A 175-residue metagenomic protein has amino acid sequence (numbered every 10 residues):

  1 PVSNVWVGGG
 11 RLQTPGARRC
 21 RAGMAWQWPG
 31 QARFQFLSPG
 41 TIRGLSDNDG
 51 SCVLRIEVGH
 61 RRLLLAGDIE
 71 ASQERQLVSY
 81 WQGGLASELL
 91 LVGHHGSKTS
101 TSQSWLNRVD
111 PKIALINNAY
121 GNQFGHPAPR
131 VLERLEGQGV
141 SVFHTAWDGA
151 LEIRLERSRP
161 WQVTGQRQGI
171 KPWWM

Functional and structural regions predicted by a protein language model:
P1-M175: Non-globular, low-confidence helical/coil segments that flank catalytic cores
